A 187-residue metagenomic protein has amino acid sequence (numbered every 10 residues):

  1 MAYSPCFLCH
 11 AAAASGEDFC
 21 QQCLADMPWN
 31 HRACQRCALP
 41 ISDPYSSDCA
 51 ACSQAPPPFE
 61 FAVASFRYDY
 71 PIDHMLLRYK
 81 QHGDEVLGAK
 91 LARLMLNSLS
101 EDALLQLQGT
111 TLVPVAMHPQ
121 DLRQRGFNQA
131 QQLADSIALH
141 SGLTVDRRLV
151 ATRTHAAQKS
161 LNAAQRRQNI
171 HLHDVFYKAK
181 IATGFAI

Functional and structural regions predicted by a protein language model:
M1-I187: Glycine-rich phosphate/pyrophosphate-handling loop used in enzymes and phosphotransfer proteins
